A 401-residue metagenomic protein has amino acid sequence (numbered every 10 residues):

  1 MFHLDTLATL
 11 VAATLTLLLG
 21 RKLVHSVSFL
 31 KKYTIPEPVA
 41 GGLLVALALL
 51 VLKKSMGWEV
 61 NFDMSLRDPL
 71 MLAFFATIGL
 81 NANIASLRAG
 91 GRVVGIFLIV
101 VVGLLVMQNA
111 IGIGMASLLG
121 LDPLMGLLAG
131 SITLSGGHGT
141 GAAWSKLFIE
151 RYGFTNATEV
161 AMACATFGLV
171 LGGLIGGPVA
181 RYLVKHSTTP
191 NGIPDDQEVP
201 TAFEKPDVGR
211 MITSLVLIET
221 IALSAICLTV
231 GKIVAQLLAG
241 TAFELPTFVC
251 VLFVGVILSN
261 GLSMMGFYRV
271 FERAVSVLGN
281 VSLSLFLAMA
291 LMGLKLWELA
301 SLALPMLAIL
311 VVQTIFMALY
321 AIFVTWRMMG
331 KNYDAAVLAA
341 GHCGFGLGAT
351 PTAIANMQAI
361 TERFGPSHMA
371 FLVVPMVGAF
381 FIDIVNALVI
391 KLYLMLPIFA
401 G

Functional and structural regions predicted by a protein language model:
M1-T6, F29-I35, G57-R67, N156-C164 (+3 more regions): Interfacial loop-to-helix junctions that mark the boundaries of transmembrane helices in multi-pass membrane
F2-L15, N61-F74, L124-S131, A242-V254 (+3 more regions): Structural signature of hydrophobic alpha-helical transmembrane segments
T16, L43-V51, D63-G91, L252-L262 (+1 more regions): Hydrophobic transmembrane alpha-helices of secondary-active transporters and Na+-translocating membrane complexes
T16-L17, L169-M264: Membrane-embedded hairpin module used as a gating/binding unit in multi-pass transport and secretion proteins
L19-K31, T77-A89, V179, I257-E272 (+1 more regions): C-terminal ends of transmembrane helices
N83-I113, A165-T166, I221, V277 (+1 more regions): Entry/N-cap segments of selected transmembrane alpha helices and their immediately preceding amphipathic helices
G114-L121, A165-E204, F323-Y333, G378-G401: Juxtamembrane and boundary regions of transmembrane helices in multi-pass small-molecule transporters and channels
M115-V160, F167, V179, P194-D195 (+1 more regions): Alpha-helical membrane segments and immediately flanking helix-loop junctions that form or couple to the substrate/ion
